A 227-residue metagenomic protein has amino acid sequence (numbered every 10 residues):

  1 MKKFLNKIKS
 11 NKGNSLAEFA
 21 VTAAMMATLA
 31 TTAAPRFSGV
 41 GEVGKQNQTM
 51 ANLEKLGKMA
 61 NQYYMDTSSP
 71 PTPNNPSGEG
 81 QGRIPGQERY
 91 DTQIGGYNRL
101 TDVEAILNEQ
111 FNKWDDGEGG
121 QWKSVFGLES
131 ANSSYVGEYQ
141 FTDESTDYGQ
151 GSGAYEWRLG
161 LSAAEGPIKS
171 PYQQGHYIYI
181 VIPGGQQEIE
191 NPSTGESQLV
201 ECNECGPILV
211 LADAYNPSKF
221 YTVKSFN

Functional and structural regions predicted by a protein language model:
M1-K12: N-terminal leader/signal peptides at the extreme start of proteins
N14-A23: N-terminal signal-anchor/signal peptide hydrophobic helix marking the start of the first transmembrane segment
A24-M25, N52: Residues within membrane-spanning alpha-helices of integral membrane proteins, especially the hydrophobic core/packing
M26-G44, Y64: C-terminal juxtamembrane segment of a hydrophobic transmembrane alpha-helix
E42-L53: Membrane-proximal amphipathic alpha-helices that sit immediately adjacent to an N-terminal transmembrane/signal-anchor
K58-Y90: Alpha-helix exit/C-cap motif
Q87-V103: Extracytoplasmic/periplasmic/luminal assembly and interaction segments in envelope/secretory/respiratory proteins
T101-N227: Intrinsically disordered, low-complexity regions enriched in Pro/Ser/Thr/Gly and acidic residues
